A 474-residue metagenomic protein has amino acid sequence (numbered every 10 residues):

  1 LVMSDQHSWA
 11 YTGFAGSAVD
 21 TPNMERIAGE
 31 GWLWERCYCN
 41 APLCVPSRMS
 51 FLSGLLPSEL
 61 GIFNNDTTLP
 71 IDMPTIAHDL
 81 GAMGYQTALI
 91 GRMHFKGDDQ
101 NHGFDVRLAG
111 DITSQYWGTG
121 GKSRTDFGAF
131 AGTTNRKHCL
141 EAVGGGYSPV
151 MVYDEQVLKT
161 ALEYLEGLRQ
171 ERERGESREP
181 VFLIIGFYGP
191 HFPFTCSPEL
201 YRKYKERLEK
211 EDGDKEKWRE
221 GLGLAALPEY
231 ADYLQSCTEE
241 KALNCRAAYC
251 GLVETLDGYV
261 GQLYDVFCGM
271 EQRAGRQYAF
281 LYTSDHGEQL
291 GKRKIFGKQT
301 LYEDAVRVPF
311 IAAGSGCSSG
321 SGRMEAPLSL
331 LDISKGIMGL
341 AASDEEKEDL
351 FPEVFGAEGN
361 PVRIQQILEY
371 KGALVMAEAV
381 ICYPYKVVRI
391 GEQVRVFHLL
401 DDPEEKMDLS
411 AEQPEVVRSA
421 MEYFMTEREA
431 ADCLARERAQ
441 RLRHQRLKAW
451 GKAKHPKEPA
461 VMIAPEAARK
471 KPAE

Functional and structural regions predicted by a protein language model:
L1-Y383, P403-M407, A411-E422, A460-E474: Formylglycine-dependent sulfatase
P309, M425-C433: A short, conserved beta-to-alpha structural element at the edge of catalytic cores that scaffolds binding
A377-R395: Low-complexity, glycine/alanine/valine/leucine- and proline-rich hydrophobic stretches
C433-A453: Short, charged, surface-exposed hinge/linker loops at domain edges that act as mobile lids or interdomain connectors
